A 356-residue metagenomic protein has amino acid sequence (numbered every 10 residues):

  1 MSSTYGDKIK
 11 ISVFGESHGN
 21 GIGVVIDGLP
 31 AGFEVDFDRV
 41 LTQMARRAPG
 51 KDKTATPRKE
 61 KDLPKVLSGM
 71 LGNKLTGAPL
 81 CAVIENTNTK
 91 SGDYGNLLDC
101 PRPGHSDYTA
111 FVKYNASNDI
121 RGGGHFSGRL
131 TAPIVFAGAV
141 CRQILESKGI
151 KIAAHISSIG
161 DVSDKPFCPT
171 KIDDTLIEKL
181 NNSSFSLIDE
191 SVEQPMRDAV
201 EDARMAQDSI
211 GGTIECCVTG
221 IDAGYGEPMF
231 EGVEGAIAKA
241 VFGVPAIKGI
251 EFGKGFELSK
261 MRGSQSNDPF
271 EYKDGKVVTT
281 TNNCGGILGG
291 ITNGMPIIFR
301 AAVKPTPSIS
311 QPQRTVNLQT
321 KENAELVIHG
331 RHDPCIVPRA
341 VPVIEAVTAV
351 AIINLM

Functional and structural regions predicted by a protein language model:
M1-R58: N-terminal, positively charged regions that mediate nucleic acid binding
K10, S308-M356: Internal helix-turn-beta structural module
K10-G15, N118-L130, A223-E227, C284-I287 (+1 more regions): A short glycine/serine-rich beta->alpha loop
F14-N20, Q207-N323: Glycine-rich anion/phosphate-binding loop at the beta-strand->alpha-helix junction
N20-G32, G128-K151, E231-K239, M295-I297 (+2 more regions): Alpha-helical support elements that line or immediately flank enzyme active sites and cofactor-binding pockets
Q43-T109: Glycine-rich, N-terminal phosphate-binding loop and its surrounding beta-alpha-beta segment
L98-G124, T315-H332: Short acidic, glycine/tyrosine-flanked loop/strand segments centered on an H-E-D-like triad
K113-M229: Glycine-rich, mobile lid/loop segments that gate access to catalytic sites or pores
